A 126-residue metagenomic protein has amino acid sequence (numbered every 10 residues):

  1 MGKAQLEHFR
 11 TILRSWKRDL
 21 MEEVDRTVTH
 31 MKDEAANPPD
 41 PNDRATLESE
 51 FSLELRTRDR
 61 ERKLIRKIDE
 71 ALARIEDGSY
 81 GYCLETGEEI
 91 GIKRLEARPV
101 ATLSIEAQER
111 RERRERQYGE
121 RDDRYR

Functional and structural regions predicted by a protein language model:
M1-D77, R114-R126: Interaction interfaces in information-processing and related assembly proteins
H8, E85, P99: Amphipathic alpha-helical recognition patches that constitute DNA-binding helices
M31, T102, R111: The DNA-recognition helices of helix-turn-helix-type DNA-binding domains
Y80, A101: Residues immediately within or flanking Cys/His clusters that coordinate Zn2+ in small zinc-binding modules
C83-T86, S104: Short cysteine-rich clusters marking metal-coordination/redox-active sites
I90-G91, E112: Short functional micro-motifs and their immediate structural scaffolds
G91, S104-A107: Zinc-coordinating Cys/His ligand positions in small cysteine/histidine-rich zinc-finger domains
K93-A97: Short Cys/His-rich "knuckle" micro-motifs
